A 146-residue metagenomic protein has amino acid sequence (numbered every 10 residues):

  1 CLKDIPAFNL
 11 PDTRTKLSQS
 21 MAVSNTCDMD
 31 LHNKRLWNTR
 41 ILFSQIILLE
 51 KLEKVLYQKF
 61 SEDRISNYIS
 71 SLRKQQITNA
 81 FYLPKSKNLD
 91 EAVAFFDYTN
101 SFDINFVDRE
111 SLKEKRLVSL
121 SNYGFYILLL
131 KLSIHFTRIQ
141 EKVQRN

Functional and structural regions predicted by a protein language model:
C1-P11: Short coil-to-beta transition motif at edge beta-strands of beta-rich domains
L2, A22, I41-I46, L83 (+2 more regions): Generic structural hydrophobic/aromatic packing signal, biased to beta-strands
D4, S20-C27, Q75-A80: Short amphipathic alpha-helical surface micro-motifs
D12-R14, E50-N146: C-terminal terminal-subdomain/extension
T13-L17, V23-N67: Compact nucleic-acid interaction/catalytic patches
